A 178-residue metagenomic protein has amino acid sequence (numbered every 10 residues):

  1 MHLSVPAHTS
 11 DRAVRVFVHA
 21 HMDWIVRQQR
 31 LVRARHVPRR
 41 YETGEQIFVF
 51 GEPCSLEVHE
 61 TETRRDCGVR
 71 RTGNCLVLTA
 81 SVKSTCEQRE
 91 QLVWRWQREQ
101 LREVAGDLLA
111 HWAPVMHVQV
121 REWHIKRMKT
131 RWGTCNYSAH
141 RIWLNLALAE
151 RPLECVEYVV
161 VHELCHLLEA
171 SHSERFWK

Functional and structural regions predicted by a protein language model:
M1-Y158, L167-K178: Active-site-proximal or metal-binding-adjacent scaffold patches in catalytic folds
E163: Walker B catalytic acidic pair
